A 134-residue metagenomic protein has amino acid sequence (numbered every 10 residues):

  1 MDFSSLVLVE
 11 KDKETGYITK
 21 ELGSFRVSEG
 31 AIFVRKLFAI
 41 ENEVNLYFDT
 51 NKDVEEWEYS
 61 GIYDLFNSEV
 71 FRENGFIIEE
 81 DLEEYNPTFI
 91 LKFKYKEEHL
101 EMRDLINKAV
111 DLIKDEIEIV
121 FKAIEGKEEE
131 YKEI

Functional and structural regions predicted by a protein language model:
M1, E41, E84-N86: A generic structural signal for short, non-catalytic loop/turn and secondary-structure boundary residues
M1-K20: Short, extreme N-terminal segment that most often corresponds to the first beta-strand
K11-D12, G30, N51-E55, K94-E98: Generic structural motif
T19-E69: Amphipathic, interaction-prone secondary-structure segments
L22, A31-F33, N74-I78, M102 (+1 more regions): Sparse, context-dependent recognition of short Cys/His-centered cofactor- or disulfide-binding micro-motifs
S60-K96: A short, surface-exposed beta-strand/turn
E84-I134: Ampiphathic alpha-helical segments that act as solvent-exposed interaction surfaces
